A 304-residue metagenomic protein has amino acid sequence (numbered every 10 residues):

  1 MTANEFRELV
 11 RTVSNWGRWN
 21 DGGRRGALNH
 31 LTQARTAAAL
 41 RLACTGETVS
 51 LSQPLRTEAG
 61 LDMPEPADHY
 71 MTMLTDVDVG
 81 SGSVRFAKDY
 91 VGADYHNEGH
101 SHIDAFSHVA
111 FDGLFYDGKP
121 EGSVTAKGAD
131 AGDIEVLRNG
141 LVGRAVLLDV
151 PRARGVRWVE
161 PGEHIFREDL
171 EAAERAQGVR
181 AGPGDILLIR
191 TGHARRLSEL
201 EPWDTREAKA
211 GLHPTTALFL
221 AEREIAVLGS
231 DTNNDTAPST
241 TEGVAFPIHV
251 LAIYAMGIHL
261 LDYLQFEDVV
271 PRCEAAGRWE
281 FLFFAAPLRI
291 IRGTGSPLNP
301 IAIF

Functional and structural regions predicted by a protein language model:
M1-F304: Active-/binding-site microenvironments in catalytic and ligand-binding cores
